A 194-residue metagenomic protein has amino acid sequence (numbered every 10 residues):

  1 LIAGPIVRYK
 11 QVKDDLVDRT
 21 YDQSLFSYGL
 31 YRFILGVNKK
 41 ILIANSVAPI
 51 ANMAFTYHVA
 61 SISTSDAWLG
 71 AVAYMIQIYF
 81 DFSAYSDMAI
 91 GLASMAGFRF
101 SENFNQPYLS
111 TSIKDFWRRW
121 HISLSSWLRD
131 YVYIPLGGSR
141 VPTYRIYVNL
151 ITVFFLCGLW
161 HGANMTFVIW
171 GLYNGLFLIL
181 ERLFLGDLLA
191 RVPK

Functional and structural regions predicted by a protein language model:
L1-K194: Membrane-embedded transmembrane alpha-helical bundles that form the catalytic cores of multi-pass lipid-modifying
